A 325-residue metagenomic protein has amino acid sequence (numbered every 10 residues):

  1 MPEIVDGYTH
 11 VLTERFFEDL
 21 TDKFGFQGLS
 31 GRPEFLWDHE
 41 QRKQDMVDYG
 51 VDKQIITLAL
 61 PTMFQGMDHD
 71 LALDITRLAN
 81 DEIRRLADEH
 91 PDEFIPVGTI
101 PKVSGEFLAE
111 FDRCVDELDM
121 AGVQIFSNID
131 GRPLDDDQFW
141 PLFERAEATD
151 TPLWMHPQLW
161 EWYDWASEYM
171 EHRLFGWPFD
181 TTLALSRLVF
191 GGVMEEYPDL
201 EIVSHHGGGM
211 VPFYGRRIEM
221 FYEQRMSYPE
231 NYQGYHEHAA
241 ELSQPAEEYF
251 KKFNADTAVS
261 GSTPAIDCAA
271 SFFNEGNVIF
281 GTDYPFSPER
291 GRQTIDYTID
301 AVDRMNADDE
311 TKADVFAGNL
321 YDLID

Functional and structural regions predicted by a protein language model:
P2-G7, V11-K53, D81-D88, A109-R113 (+6 more regions): Mid-to-C-terminal alpha-helical segments outside catalytic/metal-binding sites
H10-V11, K102, P157-E161, P285-S287: Short glycine-enriched loops at secondary-structure junctions
R15-L20, M67, E110, W165-E168 (+3 more regions): Short aromatic-enriched loop/helix-cap "lid" or pocket-rim segments at secondary-structure transitions that line
Q27-M67, E93-T99, A121-I125: Divalent metal-dependent hydrolysis catalytic cores, especially in the metallo-beta-lactamase
R32-E40, R77, D81, R132-F143: Aromatic- and glycine-enriched glycan-recognition loops and surfaces that form the carbohydrate-binding subsites
T57-L60, T99-P101, H156-Q158, H205-G208 (+1 more regions): Short, well-ordered beta-to-alpha junction loops that form the rim of enzyme active sites and present histidine/acidic
A59-L73, G105-E106, S167-E171: Surface-exposed, active-site-proximal loop segments in enzymatic domains
A87, E117-N277: Catalytic pocket-lining loop regions of alpha/beta-barrel enzymes, especially the amidohydrolase/enolase/GH5 lineages
